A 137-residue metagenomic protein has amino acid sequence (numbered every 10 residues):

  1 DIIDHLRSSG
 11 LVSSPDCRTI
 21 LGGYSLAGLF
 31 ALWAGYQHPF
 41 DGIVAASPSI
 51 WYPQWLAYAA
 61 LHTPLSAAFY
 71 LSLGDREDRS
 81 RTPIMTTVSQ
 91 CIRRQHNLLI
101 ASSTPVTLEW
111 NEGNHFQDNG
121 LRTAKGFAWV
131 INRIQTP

Functional and structural regions predicted by a protein language model:
D1-P137: Non-catalytic cap/lid and distal C-terminal segments of serine-dependent acyl enzymes
